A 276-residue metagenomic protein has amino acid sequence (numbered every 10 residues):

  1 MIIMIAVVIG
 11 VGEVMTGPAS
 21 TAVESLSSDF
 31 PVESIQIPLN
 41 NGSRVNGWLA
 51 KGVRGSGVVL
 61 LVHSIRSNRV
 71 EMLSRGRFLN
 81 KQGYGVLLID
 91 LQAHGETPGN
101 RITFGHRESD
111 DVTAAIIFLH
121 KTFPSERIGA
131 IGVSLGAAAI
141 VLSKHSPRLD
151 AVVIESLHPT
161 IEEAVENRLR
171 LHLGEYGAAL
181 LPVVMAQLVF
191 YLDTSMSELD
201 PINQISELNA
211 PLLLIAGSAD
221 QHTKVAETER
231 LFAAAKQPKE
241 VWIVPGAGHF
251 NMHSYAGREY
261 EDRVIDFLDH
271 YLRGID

Functional and structural regions predicted by a protein language model:
M1-P38, W48: An N-terminal hydrophobic leader/cap segment in hydrolases
E71, I102-F123: Alpha/beta-hydrolase active-site loop
G76-P98: Conserved alpha/beta-hydrolase
L142-T194, I243: Hydrolase active-site cap/lid region
E207-N209, L214-A216, D220: Short beta-strand/loop motif that positions the catalytic acidic residue of the alpha/beta-hydrolase fold
Q221-E227: Conserved alpha/beta-hydrolase "acid-adjacent" motif
F232-F250: Catalytic histidine neighborhood in serine/cysteine hydrolases with alpha/beta-hydrolase-type architecture
A247-E261: Catalytic histidine-centered segment of alpha/beta-hydrolase-like enzymes
